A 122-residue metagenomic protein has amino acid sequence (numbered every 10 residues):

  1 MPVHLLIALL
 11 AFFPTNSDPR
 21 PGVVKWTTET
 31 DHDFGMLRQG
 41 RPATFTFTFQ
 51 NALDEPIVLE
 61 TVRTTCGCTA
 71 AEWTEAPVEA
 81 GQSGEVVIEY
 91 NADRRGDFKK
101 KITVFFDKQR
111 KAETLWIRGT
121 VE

Functional and structural regions predicted by a protein language model:
F13-A52: Beta-sheet-dominated interaction scaffolds and their linkers
H32, F45, Q82-I88: Short strand-edge motifs at loop-to-beta-strand transitions and within beta-strands of extracellular beta-rich domains
F34-G35, W73-V78, Y90: Beta-strand-rich interaction surfaces with strong enrichment in secreted/lumenal proteins
Q39, A80, R94-R95: Surface-exposed loops/turns
F45-N51, I88, I102-F105, I117: Buried hydrophobic-core signal for structured, non-transmembrane domains
A52-E55, R94, K108: Short, acidic/polar linear motifs in exposed loop/turn regions
D54-A80: Surface-exposed binding patches on compact interaction domains or structured appendages
G96-E122: Terminal connector regions
